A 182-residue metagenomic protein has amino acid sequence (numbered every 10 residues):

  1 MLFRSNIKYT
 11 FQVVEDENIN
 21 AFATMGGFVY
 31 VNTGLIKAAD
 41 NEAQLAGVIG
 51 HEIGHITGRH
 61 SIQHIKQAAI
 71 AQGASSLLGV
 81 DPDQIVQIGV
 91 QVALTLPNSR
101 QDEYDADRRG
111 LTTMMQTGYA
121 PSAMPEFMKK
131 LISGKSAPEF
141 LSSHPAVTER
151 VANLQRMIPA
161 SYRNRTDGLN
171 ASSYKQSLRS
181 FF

Functional and structural regions predicted by a protein language model:
M1-F182: A Zn2+-metalloprotease active-site environment signal
